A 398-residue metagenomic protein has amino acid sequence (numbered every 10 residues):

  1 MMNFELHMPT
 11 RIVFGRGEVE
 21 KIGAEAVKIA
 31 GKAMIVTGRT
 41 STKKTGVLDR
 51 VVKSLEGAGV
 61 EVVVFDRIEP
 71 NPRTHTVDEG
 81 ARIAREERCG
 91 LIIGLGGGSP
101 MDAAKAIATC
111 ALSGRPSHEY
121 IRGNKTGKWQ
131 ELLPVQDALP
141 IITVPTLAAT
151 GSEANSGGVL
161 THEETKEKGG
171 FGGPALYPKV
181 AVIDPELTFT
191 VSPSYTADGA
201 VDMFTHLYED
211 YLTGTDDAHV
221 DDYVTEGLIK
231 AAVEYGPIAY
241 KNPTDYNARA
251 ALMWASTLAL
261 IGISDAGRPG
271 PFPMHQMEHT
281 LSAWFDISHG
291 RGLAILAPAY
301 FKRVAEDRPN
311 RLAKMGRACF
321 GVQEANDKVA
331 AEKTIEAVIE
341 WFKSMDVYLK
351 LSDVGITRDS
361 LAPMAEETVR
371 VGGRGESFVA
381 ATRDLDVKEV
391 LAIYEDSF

Functional and structural regions predicted by a protein language model:
M1-L91, L351-S352, G375: ATP/NTP phosphate-donor binding region
T10, E20, S113-D217, K314: A glycine/threonine-rich phosphate-anchoring loop and its flanking beta-alpha core in nucleotide/phosphate-binding
R11-I12, K32-M34, V62-V63, G90-I93 (+6 more regions): Structural motif
R50-V51, E79-A81, P100-G114, A154-N155: Short Gly/Thr/Asp-enriched flexible loops that form oxyanion-binding sites at enzyme active sites
C89-I107, T146-S152, W284-I287: Glycine/serine-rich anion-binding loops at beta->alpha junctions that coordinate negatively charged ligand groups
D210-A337: Active-site segments that bind and position negatively charged phosphate/pyrophosphate groups
L312, C319-F398: C-terminal charged capping/lid subdomain of soluble metabolic enzymes
